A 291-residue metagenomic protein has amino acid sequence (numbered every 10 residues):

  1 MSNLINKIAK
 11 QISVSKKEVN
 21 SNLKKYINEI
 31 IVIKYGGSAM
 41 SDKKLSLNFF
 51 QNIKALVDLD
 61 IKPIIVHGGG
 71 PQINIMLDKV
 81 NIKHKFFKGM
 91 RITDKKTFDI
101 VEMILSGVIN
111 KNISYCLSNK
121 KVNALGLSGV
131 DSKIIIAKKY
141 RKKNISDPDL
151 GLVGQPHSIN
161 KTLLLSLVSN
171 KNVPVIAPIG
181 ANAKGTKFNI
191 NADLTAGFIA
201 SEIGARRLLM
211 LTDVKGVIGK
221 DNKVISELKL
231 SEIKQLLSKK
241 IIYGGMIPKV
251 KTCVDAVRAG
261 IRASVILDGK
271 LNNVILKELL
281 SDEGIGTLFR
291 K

Functional and structural regions predicted by a protein language model:
M1-K270, L276-L279, E283, R290-K291: Nucleotide/pyrophosphate-binding catalytic subdomain
